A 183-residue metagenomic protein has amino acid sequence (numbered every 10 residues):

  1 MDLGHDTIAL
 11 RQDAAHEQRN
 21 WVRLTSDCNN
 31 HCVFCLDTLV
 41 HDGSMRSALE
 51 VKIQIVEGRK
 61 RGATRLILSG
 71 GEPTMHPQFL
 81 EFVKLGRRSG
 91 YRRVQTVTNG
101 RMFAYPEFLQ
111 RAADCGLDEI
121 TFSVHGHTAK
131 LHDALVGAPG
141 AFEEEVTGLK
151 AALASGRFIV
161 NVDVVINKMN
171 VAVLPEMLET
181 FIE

Functional and structural regions predicted by a protein language model:
M1-V22, K60: N-terminal [4Fe-4S]-dependent radical SAM core
H5, H16, H31, H41 (+4 more regions): Histidine (H) residue identity feature
H5-T7, T38-V40, Y91-Q95: N-terminal start-of-chain detector that recognizes signal peptides and the immediate post-cleavage beginning
Q12-L49: Canonical Radical SAM [4Fe-4S] cluster-binding loop centered on the CxxxCxxC motif and its immediate flanking residues
K52-L68, H76-E183: Radical SAM/AdoMet-radical enzyme domain recognition
